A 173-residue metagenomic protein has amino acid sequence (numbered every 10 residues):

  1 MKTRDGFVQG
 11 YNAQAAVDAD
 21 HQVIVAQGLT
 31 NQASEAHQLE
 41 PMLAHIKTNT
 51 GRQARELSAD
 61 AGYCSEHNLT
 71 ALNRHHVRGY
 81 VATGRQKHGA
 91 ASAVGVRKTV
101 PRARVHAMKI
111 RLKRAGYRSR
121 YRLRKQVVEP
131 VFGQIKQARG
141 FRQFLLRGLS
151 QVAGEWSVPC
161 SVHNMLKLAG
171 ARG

Functional and structural regions predicted by a protein language model:
M1-G173: Anion-binding and metal-coordination hotspots
